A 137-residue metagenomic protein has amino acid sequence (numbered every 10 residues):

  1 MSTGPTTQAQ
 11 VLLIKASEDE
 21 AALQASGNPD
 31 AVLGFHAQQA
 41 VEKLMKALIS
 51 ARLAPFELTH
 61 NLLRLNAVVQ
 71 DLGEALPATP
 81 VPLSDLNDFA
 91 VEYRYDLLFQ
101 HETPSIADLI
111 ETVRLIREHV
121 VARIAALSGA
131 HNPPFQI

Functional and structural regions predicted by a protein language model:
M1-I137: Terminal alpha-helical segments
